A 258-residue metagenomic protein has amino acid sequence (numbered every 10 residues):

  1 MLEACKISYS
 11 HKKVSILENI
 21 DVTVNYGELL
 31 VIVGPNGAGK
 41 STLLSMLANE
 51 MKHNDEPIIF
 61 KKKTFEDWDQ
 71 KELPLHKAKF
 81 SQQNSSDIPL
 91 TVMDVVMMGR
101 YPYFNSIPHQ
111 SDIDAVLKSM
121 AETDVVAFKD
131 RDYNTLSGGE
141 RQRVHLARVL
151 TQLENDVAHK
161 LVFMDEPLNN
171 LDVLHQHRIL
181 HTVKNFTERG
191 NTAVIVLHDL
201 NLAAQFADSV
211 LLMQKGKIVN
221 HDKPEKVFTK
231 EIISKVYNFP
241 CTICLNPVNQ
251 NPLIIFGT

Functional and structural regions predicted by a protein language model:
L2, L17-N19: Conserved structural motif at the start of ABC-family nucleotide-binding domains
V33-P35: The feature captures the beta-strand-to-loop junction immediately N-terminal to the Walker
A48: Helix-to-loop junction immediately C-terminal to a conserved catalytic motif
D55-E66: Conserved ABC transporter NBD signature motif
S111-F128, L150: Conserved ABC ATPase "signature" region
D132-L136, E140: Conserved ABC ATPase signature
K230, V236-T258: ABC ATPase nucleotide-binding domains
